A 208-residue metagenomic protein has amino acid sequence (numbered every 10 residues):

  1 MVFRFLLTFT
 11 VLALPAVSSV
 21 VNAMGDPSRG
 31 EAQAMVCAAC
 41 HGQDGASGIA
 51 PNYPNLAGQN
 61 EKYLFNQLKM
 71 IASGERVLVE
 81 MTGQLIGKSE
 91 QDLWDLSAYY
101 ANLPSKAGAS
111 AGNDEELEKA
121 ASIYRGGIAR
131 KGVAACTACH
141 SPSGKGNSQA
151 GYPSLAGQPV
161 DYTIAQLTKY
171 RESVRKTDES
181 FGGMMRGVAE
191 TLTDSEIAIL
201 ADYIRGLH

Functional and structural regions predicted by a protein language model:
M1-F5: Positively charged n-region of N-terminal signal peptides that target proteins for export
L6-A16: Bacterial N-terminal signal peptides
V17-A34, D44-N52, N102-R130: Electrostatic cytochrome c docking/interface patches
S28-M35, E61, R125-T137, A156-A165: Sequence context surrounding c-type heme c attachment/ligation sites in exported
M35-Q43, L96, V133-P142, L200: The canonical Cys-X-X-Cys-His
G48-N55, M70-G112, S148-S154, S173-A198 (+1 more regions): Axial heme c-ligation environment in periplasmic c-type cytochrome domains
